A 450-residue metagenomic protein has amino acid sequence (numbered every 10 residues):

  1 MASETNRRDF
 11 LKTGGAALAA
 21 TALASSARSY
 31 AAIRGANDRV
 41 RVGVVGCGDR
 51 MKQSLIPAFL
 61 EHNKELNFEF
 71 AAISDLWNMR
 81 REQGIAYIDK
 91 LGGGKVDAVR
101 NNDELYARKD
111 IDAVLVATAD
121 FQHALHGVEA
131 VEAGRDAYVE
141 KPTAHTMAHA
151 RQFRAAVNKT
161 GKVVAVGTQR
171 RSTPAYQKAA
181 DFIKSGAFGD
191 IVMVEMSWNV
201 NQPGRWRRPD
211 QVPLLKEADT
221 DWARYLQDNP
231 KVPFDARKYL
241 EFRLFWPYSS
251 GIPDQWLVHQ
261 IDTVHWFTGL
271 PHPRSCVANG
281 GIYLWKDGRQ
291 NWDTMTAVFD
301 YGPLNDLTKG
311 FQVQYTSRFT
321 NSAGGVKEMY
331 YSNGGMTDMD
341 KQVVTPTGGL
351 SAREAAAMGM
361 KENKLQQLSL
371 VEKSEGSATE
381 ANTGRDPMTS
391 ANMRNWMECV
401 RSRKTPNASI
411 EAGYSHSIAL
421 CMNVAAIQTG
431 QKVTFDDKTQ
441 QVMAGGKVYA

Functional and structural regions predicted by a protein language model:
A2-D136, A148-V163: N-terminal glycine-/serine-/threonine-rich beta1-alpha1-beta2 phosphate-ribose binding loop of Rossmann-like
A36-N37, E65, A107-K109, E132 (+6 more regions): Extracellular/periplasmic catalytic domains that process cell-envelope and extracellular macromolecules
S54, M79-Q83, Q122-E129, A148-Q152 (+8 more regions): Extracytoplasmic/secreted proteins, especially bacterial periplasmic and envelope-associated proteins
F68-F70, I111, F188-I191, P273: Local beta-strand N-terminus motif with an aromatic residue
A71, D97-V99, A165, V277 (+2 more regions): General small-molecule cofactor/ligand-binding pocket signal
K141: Short basic (Lys/Arg) and small-residue
Q152-Q169, A179, G189-V194: Rossmann-fold dehydrogenase core element
Q177-K178, D190, E195-N199, G204-E411 (+1 more regions): Contiguous beta-strand/loop segments that form the cofactor/metal-binding neighborhood of enzyme cores
